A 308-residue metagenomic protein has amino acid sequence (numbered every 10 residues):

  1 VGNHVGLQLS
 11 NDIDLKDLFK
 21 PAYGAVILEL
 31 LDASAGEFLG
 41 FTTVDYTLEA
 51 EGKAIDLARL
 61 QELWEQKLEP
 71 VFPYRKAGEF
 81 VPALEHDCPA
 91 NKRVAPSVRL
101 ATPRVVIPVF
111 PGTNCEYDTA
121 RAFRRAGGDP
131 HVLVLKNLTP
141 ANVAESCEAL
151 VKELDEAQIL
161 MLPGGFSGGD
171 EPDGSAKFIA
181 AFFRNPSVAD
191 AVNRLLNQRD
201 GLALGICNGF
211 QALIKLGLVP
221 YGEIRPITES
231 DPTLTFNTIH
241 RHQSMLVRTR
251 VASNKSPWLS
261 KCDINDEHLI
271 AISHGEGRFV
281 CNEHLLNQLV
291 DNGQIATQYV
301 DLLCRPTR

Functional and structural regions predicted by a protein language model:
V1, G112-E116, G209, I272 (+1 more regions): Conserved phosphate/anionic-ligand binding catalytic regions in large, soluble enzymes, centered on
V1-V106, T113-L150: Glycine-/charge-enriched secondary-structure boundary and capping motifs
S34, S167-G168, F210, R278-F279 (+1 more regions): Glycine-rich nucleotide phosphate-binding loop and flanking beta-alpha elements of Rossmann-like dinucleotide-binding
V109, Y117-L202, I206: Active-site-proximal cofactor/substrate-binding loop regions of enzyme domains
C115-D118, D170-E171, L213-I214, L259-S260 (+1 more regions): Short helix/loop capping segments that flank catalytic or ligand/cofactor-binding pockets
R124, V143-E145, A149-K152, N193-R194 (+1 more regions): Amide-donor transfer/coupling interface in amidating biosynthetic enzymes
P163, S167-K255: Cysteine-nucleophile active-site neighborhood
